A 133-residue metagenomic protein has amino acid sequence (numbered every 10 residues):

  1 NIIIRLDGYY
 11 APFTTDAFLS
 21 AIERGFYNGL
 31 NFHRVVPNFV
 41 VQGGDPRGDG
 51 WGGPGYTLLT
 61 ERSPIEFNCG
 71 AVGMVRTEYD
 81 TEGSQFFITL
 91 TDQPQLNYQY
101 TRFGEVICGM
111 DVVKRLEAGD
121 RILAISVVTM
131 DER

Functional and structural regions predicted by a protein language model:
N1-R133: Cyclophilin-like peptidyl-prolyl cis-trans isomerases
